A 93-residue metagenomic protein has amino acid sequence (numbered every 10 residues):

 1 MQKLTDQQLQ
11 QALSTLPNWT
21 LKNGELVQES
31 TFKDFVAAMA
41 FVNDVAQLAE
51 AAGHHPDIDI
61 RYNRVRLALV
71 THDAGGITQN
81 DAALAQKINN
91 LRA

Functional and structural regions predicted by a protein language model:
M1-F35: N-terminal first-folded block
L4, L13, L48, L67-L69 (+1 more regions): Generic leucine side-chain signal with a strong bias for well-ordered alpha-helical environments
N18-L21, A46-P56, A93: Short arginine-rich
G24-L26, T31, N63-V65, V70 (+1 more regions): Short capping/connector residues at structural and topological boundaries
N43-D44, Q86: Solvent-exposed alpha-helix faces
A51-I60, R66-V70: Mid-chain, well-packed structural core segment of small domains
R66-L91: C-terminal structural segments of small proteins and small subunits
